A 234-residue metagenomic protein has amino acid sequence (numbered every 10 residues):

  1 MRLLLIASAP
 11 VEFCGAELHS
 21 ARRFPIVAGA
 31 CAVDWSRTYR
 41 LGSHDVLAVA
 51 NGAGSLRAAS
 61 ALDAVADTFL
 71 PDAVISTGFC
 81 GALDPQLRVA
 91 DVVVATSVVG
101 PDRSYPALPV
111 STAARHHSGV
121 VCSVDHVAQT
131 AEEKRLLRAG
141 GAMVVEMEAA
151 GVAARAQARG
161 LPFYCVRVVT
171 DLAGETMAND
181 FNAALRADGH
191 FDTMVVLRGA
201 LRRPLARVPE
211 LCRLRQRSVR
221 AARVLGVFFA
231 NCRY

Functional and structural regions predicted by a protein language model:
R2-F24, V92: Short, conserved "active-site rim" segments that organize catalytic pockets and cofactor/ligand binding
R2-L3, A30-Y234: Glycine-rich phosphate- or other oxyanion-binding loops that anchor nucleotides, phosphorylated ligands
